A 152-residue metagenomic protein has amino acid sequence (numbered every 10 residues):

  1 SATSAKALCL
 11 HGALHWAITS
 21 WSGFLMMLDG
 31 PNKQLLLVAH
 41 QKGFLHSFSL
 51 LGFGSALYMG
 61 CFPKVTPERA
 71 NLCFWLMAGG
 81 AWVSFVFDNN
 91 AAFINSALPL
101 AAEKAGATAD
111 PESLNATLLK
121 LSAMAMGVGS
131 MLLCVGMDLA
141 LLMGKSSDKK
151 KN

Functional and structural regions predicted by a protein language model:
S1-A7, L25-L35, G52-C73, A91-K104 (+1 more regions): Juxtamembrane membrane-water interface segments of multi-pass membrane proteins, especially cytoplasmic-side
T3, A13-L14, P31, A116: A generic structural signal for ordered alpha-helices
L8-M26, L37-L57, W75-A92, A123-D138: Hydrophobic cores of alpha-helical transmembrane segments in multi-pass integral membrane proteins
N32-K42, R69-A70, N115-L118: Non-cytosolic membrane-interface motifs at loop->transmembrane helix junctions
A107: Intrinsically disordered, low-complexity polar regions and short flexible loop motifs
D110-S130: Individual transmembrane alpha-helices with interfacial aromatic-anchor signatures
